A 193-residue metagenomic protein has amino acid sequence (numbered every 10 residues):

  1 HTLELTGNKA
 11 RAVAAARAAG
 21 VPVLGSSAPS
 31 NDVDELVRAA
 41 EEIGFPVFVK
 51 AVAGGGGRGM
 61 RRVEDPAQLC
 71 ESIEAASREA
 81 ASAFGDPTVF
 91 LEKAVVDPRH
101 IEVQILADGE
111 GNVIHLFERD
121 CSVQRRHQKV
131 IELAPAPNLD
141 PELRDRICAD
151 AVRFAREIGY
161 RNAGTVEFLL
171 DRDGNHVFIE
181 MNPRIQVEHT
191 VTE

Functional and structural regions predicted by a protein language model:
H1-V166, L170-T192: N-terminal beta-alpha lobe that positions the nucleotide/phosphoryl donor in ATP/NTP-coupled carboxylate activation
